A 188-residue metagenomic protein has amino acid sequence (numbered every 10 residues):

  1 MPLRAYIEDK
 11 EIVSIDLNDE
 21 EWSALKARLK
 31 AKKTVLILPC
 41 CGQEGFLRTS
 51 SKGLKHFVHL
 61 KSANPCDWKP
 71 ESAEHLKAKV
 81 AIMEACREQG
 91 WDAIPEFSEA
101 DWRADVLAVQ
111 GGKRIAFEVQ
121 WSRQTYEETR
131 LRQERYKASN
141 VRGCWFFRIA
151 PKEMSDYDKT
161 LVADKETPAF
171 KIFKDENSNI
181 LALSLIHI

Functional and structural regions predicted by a protein language model:
M1-K77, E88-Q89: Nuclease-adjacent, charged terminal/linker segments that flank catalytic cores
K52, A100, G111-K113: Short strand-connecting beta-turns/loops that link adjacent beta-strands
E74-A78, T125-E128: Short amphipathic alpha-helical segments
I82, V106-T125, Y136: Conserved catalytic cores of phosphodiester-cleaving nucleases, focusing on short active-site segments
M83-V109: A short acidic/basic microdomain associated with nuclease active sites
A100, Q120-E176: Catalytic cores of nucleic-acid endonucleases
I186-I188: Conserved small/polar residues in nucleotide/adenosyl-binding loops
